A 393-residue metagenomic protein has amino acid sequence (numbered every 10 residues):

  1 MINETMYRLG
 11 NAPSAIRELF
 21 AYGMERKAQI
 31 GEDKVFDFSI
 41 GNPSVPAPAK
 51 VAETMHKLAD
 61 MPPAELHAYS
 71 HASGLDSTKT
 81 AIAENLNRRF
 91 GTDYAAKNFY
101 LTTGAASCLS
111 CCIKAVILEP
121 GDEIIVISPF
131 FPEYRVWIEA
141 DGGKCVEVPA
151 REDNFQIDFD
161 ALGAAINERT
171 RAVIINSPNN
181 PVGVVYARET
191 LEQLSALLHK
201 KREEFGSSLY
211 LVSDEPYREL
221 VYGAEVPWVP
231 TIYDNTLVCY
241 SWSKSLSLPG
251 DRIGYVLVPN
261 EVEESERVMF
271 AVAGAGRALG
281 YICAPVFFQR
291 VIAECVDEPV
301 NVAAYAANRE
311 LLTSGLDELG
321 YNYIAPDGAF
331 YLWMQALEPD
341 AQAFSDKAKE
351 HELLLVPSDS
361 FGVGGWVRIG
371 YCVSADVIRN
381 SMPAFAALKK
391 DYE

Functional and structural regions predicted by a protein language model:
I2-G104, C295-V302, D391-E393: N-terminal small-domain helix-loop-helix segment of the aminotransferase-like
E25-G31, R89-G91, I117-L118, L197-S208 (+2 more regions): Alpha-helix termini
K34-D37, C239, N322-D327, D359-S360: Short beta-strand
A64-G206, R218-I232, I378: Conserved core of the PLP fold type I
E84, R88, G163, D297 (+2 more regions): PLP-dependent enzyme catalytic core of the Aspartate aminotransferase-like
D234-A306: Conserved core segment of the aminotransferase class I/II
V286-A293, Y305-D317, Y323-Q335, G365: Conserved glycine-rich beta-strand-loop-beta hairpin in the small C-terminal domain of fold type I
